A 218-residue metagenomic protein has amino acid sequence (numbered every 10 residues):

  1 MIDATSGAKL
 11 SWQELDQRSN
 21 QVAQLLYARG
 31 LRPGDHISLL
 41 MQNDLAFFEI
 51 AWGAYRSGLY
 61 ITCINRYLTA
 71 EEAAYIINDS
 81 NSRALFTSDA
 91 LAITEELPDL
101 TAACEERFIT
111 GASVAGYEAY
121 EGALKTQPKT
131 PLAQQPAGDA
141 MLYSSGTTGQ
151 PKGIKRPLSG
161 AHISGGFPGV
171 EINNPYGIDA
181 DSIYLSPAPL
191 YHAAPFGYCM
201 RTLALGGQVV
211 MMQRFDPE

Functional and structural regions predicted by a protein language model:
M1-D44, F48-W52, T69-A74: Conserved AMP-binding/adenylate-forming core of the ANL superfamily
L15, S19, L26, I37 (+6 more regions): Adenylate-forming
H36, Q42-A70, N78-A84, L100 (+2 more regions): A short helix-loop-beta submotif of the ANL/AMP-binding
M41, I64-N65, S88, E105-V114: Short beta-strand elements of ligand-binding domains
L68-E71, A92, F215-E218: Short acidic loop-to-helix transition motifs that present clustered carboxylates
T94-L142, Q150, R156-S164, P168-G169: ANL superfamily adenylate-forming
H162-I183, P187, Y191-E218: Conserved AMP-binding/adenylation subdomain of ANL enzymes
